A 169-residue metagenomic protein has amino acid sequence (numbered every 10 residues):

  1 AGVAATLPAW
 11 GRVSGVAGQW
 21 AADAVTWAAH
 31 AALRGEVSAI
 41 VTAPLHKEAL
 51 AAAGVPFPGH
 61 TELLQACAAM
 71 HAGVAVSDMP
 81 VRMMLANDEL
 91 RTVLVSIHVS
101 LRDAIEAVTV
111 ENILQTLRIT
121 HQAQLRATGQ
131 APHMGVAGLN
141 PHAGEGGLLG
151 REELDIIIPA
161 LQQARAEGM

Functional and structural regions predicted by a protein language model:
A1-M169: Anion-binding alpha/beta catalytic cores of soluble intermediary-metabolism enzymes, centered on
